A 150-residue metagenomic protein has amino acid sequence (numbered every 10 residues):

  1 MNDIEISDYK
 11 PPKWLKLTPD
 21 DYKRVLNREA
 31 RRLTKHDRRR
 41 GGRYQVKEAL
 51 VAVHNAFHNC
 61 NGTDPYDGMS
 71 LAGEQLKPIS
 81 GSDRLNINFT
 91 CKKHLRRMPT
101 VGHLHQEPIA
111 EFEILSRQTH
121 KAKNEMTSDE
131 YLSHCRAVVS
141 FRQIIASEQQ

Functional and structural regions predicted by a protein language model:
M1-P19: Mixed-charge, low-complexity interaction segments
W14-T63: Short, charged surface segments at domain edges that flank catalytic/cofactor-binding sites
Y44, V51, G62-L115: Histidine-centered nuclease catalytic patch
E48-N59, L104-E107, A122-M126: Conserved aromatic-histidine-acidic binding/catalytic patches
A72-G73, F112-H134: Short Cys/His-centered divalent metal-binding micro-motifs
S133-R142: Short secondary-structure subsegments characteristic of cysteine-rich extracellular domains
I144-Q150: Charged phosphate-binding loop/patch that engages nucleotide di/tri-phosphates or the phosphate backbone of nucleic
